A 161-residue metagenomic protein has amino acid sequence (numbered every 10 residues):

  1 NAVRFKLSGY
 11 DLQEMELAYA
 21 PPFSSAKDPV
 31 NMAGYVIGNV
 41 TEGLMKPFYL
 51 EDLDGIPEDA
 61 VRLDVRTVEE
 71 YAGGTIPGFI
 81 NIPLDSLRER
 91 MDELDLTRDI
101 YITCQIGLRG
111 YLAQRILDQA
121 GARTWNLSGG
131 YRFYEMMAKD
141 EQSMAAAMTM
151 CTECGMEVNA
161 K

Functional and structural regions predicted by a protein language model:
N1-L12: C-terminal catalytic lobe of FAD-dependent flavoproteins
Y10-P21, S25, M32-L50, I56-V61 (+2 more regions): Rhodanese-like catalytic fold shared by cysteine-dependent sulfurtransferases and DSP/PTP-type phosphatases
